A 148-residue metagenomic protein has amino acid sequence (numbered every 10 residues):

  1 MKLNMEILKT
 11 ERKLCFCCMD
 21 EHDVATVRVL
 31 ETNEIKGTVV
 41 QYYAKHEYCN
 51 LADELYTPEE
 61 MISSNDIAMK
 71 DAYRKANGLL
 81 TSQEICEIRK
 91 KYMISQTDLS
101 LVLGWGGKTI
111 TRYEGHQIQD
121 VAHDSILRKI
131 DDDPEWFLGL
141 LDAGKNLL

Functional and structural regions predicted by a protein language model:
M1-K70: N-terminal cysteine/histidine-rich coordination modules
K2-L3, M19, L51-D53, A68-M69 (+4 more regions): Non-transmembrane "mature" sequence context
C18-D20, L103, D131: Generic alpha-helical hydrophobic packing signal
Y42, N50, I67, L99 (+2 more regions): Generic detection of intrinsically disordered/low-complexity segments and helix-coil linkers/edges
T57-D124: Extended interfacial segments that mediate partner engagement and assembly in macromolecular machines
G106, H116-Q117, I130, P134 (+1 more regions): The DNA-recognition helices of helix-turn-helix-type DNA-binding domains
A122-L140: DNA major-groove recognition helix of helix-turn-helix/homeodomain DNA-binding modules
L140-L148: Short, charged recognition helix plus adjacent turn of helix-turn-helix-like nucleic-acid-binding domains
